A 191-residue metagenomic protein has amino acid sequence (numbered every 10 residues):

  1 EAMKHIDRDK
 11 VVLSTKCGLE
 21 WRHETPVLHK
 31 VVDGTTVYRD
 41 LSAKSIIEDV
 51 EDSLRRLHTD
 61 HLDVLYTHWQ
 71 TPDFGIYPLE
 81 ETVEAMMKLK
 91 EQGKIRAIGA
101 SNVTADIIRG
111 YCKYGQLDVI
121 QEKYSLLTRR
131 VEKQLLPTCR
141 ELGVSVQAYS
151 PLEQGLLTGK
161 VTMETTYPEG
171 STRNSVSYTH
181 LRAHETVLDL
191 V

Functional and structural regions predicted by a protein language model:
E1-W21: N-terminal binding-site loop/beta-alpha segment at the start of enzyme catalytic domains that lines or forms
S14-T15, A100, V146-A148: Hydrophobic residues in well-ordered beta-strands that form the structural core
C17-L19, T104, Y124-T128, S150-L157: Glycine-rich beta-alpha junction loops
P26-R130, Q134: Glycine/proline-rich, positively charged, aromatic-decorated active-site loop/lid region on the catalytic face
E132-S171: Aromatic-lined glycan-binding groove of carbohydrate-active enzymes
T179-T186: Conserved small/polar residues in nucleotide/adenosyl-binding loops
L190-V191: Hydrophobic alpha-helical segments, chiefly the membrane-spanning helices and signal/signal-anchor peptides
